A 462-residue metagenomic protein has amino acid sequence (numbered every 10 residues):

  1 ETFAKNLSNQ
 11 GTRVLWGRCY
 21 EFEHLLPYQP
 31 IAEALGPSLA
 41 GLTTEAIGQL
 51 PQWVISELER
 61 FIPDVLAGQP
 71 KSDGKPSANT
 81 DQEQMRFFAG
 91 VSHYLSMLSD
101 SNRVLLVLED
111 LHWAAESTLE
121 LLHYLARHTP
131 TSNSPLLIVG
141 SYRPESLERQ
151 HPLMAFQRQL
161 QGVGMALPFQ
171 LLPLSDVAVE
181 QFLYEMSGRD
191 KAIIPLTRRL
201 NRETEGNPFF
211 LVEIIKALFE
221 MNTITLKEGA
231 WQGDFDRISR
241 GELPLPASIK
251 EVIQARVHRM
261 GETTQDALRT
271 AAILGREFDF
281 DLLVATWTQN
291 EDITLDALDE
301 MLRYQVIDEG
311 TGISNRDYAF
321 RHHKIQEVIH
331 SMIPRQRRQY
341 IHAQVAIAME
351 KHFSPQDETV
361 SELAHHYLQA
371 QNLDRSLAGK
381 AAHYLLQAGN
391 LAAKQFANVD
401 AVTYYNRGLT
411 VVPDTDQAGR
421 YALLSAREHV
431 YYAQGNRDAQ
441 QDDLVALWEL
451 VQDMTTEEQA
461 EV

Functional and structural regions predicted by a protein language model:
E1-L25, Q29: P-loop NTPase Walker A phosphate-binding motif
S8, N406, T410, D414-V462: Internal alpha-solenoid helical repeat scaffolds
Q10, Q29-L105, A155-M165, V177-Y184 (+3 more regions): Conserved Walker-type P-loop NTP-binding/catalytic site
Y20, G140-E145, I214-K216: A short beta-strand-to-loop transition that corresponds to the Sensor-1 phosphate-sensing loop of AAA+ P-loop ATPases
L98-T118: Conserved P-loop NTPase "ATPase switch" module shared by AAA+ and STAND
L121-Q170: Sensor-1/coupling segment of RecA-like P-loop NTPase cores
Y142, V328, H365-A370, Q387-L391 (+2 more regions): Tandem amphipathic alpha-helical repeat scaffolds
P173-T403, G408-T415: Short secondary-structure boundary elements
